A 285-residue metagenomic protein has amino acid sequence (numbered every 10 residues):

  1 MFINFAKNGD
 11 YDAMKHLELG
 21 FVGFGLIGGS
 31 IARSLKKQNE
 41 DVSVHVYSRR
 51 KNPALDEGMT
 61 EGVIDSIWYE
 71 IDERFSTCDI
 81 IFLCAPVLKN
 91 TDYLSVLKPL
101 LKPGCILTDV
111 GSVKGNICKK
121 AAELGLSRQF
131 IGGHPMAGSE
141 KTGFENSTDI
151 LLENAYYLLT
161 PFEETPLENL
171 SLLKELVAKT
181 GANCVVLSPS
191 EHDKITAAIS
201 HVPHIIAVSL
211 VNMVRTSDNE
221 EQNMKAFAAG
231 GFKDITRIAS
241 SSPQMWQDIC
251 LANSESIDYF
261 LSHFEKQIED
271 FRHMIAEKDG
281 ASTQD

Functional and structural regions predicted by a protein language model:
G9-F75, I80: NAD(P)+-binding Rossmann beta1-loop-alpha1 motif at the extreme N-terminus of oxidoreductases
D72-L101, C105-I106: Rossmann-like NAD(P)-binding element
C84-P86, G111, P161: Glycine-rich, N-terminal phosphate-binding loop of Rossmann-like dinucleotide-binding domains
Y93-E145: Rossmann-like NAD(P)(H) cofactor-binding subdomain of soluble oxidoreductases
L151-R237: Internal alpha-helical scaffold of NAD(P)-dependent oxidoreductase catalytic cores
E221-D285: Interdomain hinge/lid region at the active-site interface of Rossmann-like NAD(P)-dependent oxidoreductases
